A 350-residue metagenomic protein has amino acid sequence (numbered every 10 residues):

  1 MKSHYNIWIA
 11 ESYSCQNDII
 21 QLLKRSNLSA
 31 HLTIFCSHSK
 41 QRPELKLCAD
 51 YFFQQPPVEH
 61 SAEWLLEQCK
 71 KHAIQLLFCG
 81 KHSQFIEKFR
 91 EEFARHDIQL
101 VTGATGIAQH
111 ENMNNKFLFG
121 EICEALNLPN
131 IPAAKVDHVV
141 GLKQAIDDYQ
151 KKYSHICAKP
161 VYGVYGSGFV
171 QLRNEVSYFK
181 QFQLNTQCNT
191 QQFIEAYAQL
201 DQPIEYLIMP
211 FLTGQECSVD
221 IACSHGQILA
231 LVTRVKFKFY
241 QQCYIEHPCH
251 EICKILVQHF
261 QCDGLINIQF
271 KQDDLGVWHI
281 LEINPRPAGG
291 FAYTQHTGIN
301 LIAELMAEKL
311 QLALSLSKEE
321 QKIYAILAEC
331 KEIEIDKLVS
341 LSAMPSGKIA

Functional and structural regions predicted by a protein language model:
M1-A104: ATP-binding N-terminal substructure of ATP-dependent carboxylate-amine bond-forming enzymes
H4, H72, F239-A350: ATP-dependent carboxylate activation and anion-phosphoryl transfer catalytic cores that bind Mg-ATP to form
H4-W8, H155, L207: Residues that mark the start of a beta-strand
L45-L47, A62-L65, A108-F117, G166-S167 (+1 more regions): Short, charged, surface-exposed secondary-structure boundary motifs
A73, D97, N127, Y153-S154 (+1 more regions): Residue-level detector of structured alpha->beta connecting loops
H110-E205, H225: Active-site nucleotide/adenylate-binding loops and adjacent lid/helix of ATP-dependent enzymes
F182-L256, F260, K271-H279: Phosphate-binding site of ATP-dependent enzymes
